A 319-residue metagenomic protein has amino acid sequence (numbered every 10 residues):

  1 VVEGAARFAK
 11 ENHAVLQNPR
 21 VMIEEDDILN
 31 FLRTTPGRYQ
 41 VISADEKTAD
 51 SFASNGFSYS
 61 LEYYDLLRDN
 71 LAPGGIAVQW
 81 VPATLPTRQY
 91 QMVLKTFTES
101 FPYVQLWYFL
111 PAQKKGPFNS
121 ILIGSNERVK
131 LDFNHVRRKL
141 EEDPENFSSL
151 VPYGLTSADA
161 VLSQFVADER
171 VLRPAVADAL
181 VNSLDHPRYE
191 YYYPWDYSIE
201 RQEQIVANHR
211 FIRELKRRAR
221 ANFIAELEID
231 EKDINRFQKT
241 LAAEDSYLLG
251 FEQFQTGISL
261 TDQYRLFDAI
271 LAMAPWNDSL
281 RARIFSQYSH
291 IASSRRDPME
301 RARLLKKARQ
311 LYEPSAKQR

Functional and structural regions predicted by a protein language model:
V1-L94, T98-S100, L106: The AdoMet/dcAdoMet-binding core of the Class I SAM-like
R7, L122, L280-I291, R319: TPR/TPR-like alpha-solenoid helical repeat scaffolds
K10, P102, P275-W276, E313: Proline-centered flexible-loop/turn and helix-kink motifs
L29-N30, T34, L106-R283: Soluble small-group transferase modules, centered on the S-adenosyl donor enzyme superfamily
G56, P86, S259, D297 (+1 more regions): Residue-level preference for long, well-ordered alpha-helices that form the structural scaffold of enzyme catalytic
P73, W276, P314-Q318: Short coil loop/turn residues that delineate tetratricopeptide repeat
Q253-F254, Y288, A292-R295: Residue at a conserved register position within TPR or TPR-like alpha-solenoid repeats
T261-L271, M299-S315: Alpha-helical repeat scaffolds
